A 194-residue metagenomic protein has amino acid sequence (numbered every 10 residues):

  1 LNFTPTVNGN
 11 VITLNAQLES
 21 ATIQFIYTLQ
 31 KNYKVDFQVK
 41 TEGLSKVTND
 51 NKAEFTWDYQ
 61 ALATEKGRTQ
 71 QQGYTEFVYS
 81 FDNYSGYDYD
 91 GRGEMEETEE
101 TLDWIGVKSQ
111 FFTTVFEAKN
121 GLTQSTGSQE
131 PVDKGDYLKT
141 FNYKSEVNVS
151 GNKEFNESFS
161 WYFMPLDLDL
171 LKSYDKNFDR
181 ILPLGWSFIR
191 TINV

Functional and structural regions predicted by a protein language model:
L1-P183: Soluble non-transmembrane domains of integral membrane proteins
F178-V194: Short, membrane-interfacial amphipathic segments enriched in basic
